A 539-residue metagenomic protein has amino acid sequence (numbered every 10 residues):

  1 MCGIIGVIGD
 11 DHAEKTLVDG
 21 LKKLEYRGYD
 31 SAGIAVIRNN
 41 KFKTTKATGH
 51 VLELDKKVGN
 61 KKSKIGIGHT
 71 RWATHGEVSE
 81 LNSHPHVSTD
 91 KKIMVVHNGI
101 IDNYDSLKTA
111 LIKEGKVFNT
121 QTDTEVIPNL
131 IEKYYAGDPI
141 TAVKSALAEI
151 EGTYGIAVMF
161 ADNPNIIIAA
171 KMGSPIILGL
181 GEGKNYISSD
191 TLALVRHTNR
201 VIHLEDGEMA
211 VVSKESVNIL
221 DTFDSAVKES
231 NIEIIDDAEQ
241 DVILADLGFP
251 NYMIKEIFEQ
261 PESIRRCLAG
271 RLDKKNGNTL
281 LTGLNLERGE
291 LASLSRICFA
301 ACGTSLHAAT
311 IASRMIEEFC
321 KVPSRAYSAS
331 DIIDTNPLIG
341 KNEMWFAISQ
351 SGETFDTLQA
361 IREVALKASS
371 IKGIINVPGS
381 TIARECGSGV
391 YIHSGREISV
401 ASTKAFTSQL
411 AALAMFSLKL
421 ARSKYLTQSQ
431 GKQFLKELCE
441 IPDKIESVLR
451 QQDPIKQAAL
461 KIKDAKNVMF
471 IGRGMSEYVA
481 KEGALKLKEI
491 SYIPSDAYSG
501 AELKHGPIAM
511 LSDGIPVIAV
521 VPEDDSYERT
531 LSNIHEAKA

Functional and structural regions predicted by a protein language model:
M1-N251, E262-C298, E446-L449, I455: Conserved short alpha-helical segments that host acidic/polar catalytic motifs at enzyme active sites
K64, G68-L81, K275-R288, A312-I348 (+2 more regions): Glycine-rich oxoanion-binding loops at beta->alpha junctions
P85, I168-A169, V201-I202, M209-V211 (+11 more regions): Replace "in large, NTP-powered and nucleic-acid-processing enzymes" with "in large, NTP-powered factors and other
A110, E114, L130, Y134 (+16 more regions): Generic, well-ordered alpha-helical scaffold segments in large soluble proteins
I150-K184, K463-E489, S526, L531: Acidic/histidine-rich
Q260-I264, L268-C298, I371, S388-V517 (+1 more regions): Active-site phosphate/pyrophosphate-binding segments
A292-Q428, K432, K436-E440, V520-A539: Glycine-rich phosphate-binding loops that contact phosphosugars or nucleotide phosphates
